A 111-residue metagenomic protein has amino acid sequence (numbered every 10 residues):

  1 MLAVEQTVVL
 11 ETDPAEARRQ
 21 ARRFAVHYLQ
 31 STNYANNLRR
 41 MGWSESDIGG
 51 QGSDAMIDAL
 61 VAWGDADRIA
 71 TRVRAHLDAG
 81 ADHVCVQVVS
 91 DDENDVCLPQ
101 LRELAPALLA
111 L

Functional and structural regions predicted by a protein language model:
M1-A79, P99, L109: An alpha-helical appendage that flanks or caps ligand/catalytic pockets
Q6, V88-V89: Short secondary-structure boundary segments
E11-T12, D92-N94: Flexible loop/turn segments at secondary-structure boundaries
N36-N37, V88, E103: Short, charged/polar low-complexity linear motifs in solvent-exposed/disordered segments
Q51, V89-S90: Residue-level "edge-of-site" marker
D82: Short acidic/polar active-site loop segments enriched in Thr and Asp
E93-L111: C-terminal helical cap(s) of enzyme catalytic domains, especially alpha/beta-barrels
